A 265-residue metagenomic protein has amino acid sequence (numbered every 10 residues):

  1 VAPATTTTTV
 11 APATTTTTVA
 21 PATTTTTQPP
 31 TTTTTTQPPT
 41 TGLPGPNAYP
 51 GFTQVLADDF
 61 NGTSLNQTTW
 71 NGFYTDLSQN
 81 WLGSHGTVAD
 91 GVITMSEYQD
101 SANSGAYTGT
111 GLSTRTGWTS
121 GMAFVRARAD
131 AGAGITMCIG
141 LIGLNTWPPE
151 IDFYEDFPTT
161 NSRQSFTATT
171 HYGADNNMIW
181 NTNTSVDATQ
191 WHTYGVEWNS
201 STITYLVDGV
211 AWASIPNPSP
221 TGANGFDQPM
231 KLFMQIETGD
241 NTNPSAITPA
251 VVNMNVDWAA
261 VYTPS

Functional and structural regions predicted by a protein language model:
V1-T41: Extracellular mucin-like PTS domains
P3-T5, P38-S265: GH16 jelly-roll
